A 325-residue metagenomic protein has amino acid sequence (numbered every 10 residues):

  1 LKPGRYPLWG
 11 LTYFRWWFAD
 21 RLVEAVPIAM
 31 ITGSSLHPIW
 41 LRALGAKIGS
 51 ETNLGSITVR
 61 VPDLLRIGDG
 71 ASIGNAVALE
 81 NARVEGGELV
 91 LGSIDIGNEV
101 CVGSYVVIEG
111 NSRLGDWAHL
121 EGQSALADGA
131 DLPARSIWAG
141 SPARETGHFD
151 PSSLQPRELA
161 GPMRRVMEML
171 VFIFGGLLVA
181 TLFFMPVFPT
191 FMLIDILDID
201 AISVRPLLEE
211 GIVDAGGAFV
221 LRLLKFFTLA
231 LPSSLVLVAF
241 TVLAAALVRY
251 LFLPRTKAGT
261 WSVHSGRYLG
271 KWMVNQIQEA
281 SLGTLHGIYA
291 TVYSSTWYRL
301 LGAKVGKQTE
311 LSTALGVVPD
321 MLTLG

Functional and structural regions predicted by a protein language model:
L1-L44, A134-G302: Terminal amphipathic alpha-helical/low-complexity segments used for targeting or macromolecular assembly
L41-A43, K47-E145, Y298-R299, K304-G325: Structural signal for interior beta-strand "rungs" in well-ordered beta-sheet cores of soluble enzyme domains
